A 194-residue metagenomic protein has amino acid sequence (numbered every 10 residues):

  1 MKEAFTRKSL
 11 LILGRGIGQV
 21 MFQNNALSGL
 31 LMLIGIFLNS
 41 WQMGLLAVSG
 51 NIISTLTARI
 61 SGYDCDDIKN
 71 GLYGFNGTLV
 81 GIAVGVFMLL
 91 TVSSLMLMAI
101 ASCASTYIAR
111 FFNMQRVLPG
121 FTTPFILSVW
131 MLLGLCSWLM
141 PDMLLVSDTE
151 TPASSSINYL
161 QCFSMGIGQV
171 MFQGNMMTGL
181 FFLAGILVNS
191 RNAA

Functional and structural regions predicted by a protein language model:
M1-Y63, C136, L160-N189: N-terminal signal-anchor module of multipass membrane proteins
S40-G44, I60-L72, L90-L95, R110-G120 (+1 more regions): Membrane-helix interface "capping/anchor" motifs
V48-S61, D67-V84: Alpha-helical membrane segments and adjacent membrane-interface helices in multi-pass membrane proteins
L72, G77-S147: Membrane-interface helix-loop-helix junctions at boundaries between adjacent transmembrane segments
T123-F172, T178: Long hydrophobic alpha-helical segments that form multi-pass transmembrane helix bundles in integral membrane proteins
